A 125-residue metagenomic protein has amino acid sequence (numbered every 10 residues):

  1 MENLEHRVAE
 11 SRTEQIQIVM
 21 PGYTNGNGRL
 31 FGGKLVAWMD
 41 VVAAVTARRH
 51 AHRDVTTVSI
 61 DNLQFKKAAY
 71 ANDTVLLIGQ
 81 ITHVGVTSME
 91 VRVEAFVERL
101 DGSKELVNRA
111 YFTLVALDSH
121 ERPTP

Functional and structural regions predicted by a protein language model:
E2-S59, V115-P125: Hot-dog-fold acyl-thioester-processing enzymes
N3-Q15, Y70-A71, T82-P125: HotDog/MaoC-like acyl-thioester-processing domains
I18-V19, R29, M39, V75 (+2 more regions): Hydrophobic aliphatic residue packing
V42-E98: A contiguous binding-surface segment within folded domains or other stable secondary-structure elements
